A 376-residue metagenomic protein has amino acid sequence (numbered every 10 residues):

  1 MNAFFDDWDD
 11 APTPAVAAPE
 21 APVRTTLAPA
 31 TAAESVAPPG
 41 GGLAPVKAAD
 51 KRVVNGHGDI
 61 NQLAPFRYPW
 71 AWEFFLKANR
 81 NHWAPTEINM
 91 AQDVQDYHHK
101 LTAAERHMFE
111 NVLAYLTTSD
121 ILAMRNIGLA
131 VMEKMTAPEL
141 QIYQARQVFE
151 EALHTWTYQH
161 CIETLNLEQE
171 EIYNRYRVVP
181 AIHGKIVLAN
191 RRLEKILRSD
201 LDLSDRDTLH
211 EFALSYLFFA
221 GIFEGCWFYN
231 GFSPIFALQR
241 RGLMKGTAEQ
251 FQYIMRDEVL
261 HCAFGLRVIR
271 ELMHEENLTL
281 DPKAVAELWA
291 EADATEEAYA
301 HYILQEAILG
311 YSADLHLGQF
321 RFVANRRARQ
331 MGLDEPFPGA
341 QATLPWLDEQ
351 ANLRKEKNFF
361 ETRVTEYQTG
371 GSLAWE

Functional and structural regions predicted by a protein language model:
N2-T13, L43-V46, W346, E376: Sequence termini and other peripheral, non-core segments
F4-F5, A18, T118, I222: Intrinsically disordered, low-complexity regulatory regions of eukaryotic regulatory proteins
F5-S35: N-terminal intrinsically disordered, low-complexity tails
R24-G42, T86, H99, A104-H107: Membrane-interacting alpha-helical segments
P38-N89: Amphipathic alpha-helical packing elements
M90-E376: Non-heme di-metal
